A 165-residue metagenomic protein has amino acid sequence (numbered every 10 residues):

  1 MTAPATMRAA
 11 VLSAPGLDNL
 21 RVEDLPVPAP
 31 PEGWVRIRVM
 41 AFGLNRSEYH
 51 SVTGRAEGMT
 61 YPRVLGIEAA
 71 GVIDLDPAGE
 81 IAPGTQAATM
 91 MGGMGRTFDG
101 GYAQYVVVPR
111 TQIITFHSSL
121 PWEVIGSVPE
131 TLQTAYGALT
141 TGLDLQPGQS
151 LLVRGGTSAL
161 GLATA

Functional and structural regions predicted by a protein language model:
A3-A10: Short structural boundary motif marking the start of a folded domain
G16-V22, R46-E48: Short N-terminal binding/cap micro-motifs at the start of the first secondary-structure element
P26-G43, T53-M94: Glycine-rich beta-strand-centered segment in the early N-terminal region that forms part of a ligand/cofactor-binding
T89-G155: NAD(P)H dinucleotide-binding glycine-rich loop of Rossmann-like/cofactor-binding domains, especially the beta1-alpha1
T157, A165: N-terminal Rossmann NAD(P)H-binding glycine-rich loop of SDR-like oxidoreductase domains
L162: Residues forming the Rossmann-fold NAD(P)(H) cofactor-binding site
